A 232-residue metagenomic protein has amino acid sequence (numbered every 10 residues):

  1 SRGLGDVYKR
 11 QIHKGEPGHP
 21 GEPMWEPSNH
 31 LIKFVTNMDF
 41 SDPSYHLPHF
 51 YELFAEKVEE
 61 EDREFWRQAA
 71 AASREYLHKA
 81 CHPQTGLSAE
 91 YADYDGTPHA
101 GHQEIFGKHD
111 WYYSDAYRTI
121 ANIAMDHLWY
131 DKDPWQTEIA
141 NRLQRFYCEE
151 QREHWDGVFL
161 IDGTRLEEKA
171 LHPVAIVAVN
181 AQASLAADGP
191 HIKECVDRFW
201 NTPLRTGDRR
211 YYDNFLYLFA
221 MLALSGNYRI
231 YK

Functional and structural regions predicted by a protein language model:
S1-Y8: Short, small-residue-biased leader/transition segments that mark boundaries at the very start of proteins
K9-I32, H78-Y94: Catalytic cores of carbohydrate-active enzymes
K14-E59: The feature captures the catalytic groove of carbohydrate-active enzymes
H30-K33, P98-E104, P203-L204: Acidic/His metal-coordination segments adjacent to aromatic residues that form catalytic metal sites in metalloenzymes
M38-H49, W111-N122, L171-V179, D208-F219: Aromatic- and histidine-enriched alpha-helix N-cap/loop-to-helix transition segments that scaffold the rims
E56-C195: Long, repeat-rich segments with strong aromatic
A116, N122-W129, A183-K232: Terminal, non-catalytic domain-edge segments
